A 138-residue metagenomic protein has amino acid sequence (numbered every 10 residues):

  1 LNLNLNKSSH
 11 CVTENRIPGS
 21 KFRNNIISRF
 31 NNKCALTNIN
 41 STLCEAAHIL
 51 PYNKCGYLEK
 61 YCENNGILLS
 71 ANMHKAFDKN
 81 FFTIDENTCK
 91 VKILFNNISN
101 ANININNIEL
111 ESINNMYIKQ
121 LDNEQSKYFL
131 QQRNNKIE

Functional and structural regions predicted by a protein language model:
N6-K7, C11, I17, K21 (+3 more regions): A detector for short metal-coordination/catalytic motifs
K33, E45, L69: The −1 position to Zn-ligating cysteines in a subset of zinc-ribbon hairpins
T37-E45: A glycine-rich, aromatic-flanked flexible loop/lid motif
H48: Conserved active-site aspartate in kinases
